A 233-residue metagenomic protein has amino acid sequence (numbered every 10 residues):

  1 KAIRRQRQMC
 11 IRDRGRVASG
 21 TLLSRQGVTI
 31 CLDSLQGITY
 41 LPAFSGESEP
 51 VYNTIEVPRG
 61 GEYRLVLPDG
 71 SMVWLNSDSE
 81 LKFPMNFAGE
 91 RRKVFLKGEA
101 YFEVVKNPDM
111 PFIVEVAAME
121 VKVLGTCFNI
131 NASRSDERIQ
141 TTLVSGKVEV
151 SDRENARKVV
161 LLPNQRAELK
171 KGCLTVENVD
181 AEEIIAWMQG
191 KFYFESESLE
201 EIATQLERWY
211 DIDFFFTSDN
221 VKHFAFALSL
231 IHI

Functional and structural regions predicted by a protein language model:
R4-Q8, R12-I231: A residue-level detector for the "anchor" residue at the start of short, highly conserved motifs
